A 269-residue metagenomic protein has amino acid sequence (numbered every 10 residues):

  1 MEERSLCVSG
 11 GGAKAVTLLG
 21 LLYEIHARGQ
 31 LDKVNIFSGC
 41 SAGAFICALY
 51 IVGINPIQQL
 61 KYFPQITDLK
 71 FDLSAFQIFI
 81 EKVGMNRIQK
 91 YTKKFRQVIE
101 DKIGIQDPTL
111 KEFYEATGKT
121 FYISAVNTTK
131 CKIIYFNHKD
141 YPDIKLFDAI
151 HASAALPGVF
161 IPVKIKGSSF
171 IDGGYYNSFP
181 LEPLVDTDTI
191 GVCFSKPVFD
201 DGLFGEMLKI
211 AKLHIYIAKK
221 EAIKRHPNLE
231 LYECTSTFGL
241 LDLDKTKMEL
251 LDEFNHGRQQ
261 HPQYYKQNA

Functional and structural regions predicted by a protein language model:
M1-C40, A48-A269: Patatin-like phospholipase
